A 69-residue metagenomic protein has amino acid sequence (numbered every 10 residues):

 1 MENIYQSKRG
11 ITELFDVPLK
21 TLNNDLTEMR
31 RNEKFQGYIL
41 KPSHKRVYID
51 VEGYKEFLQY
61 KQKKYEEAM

Functional and structural regions predicted by a protein language model:
M1-E2: Short helix-capping/hinge SLiMs at alpha-helix to coil transitions
Y5-Q6: Residue-level signal for the short linker/turn that defines the boundary of a DNA-recognition helix
R9, T27-R31, K63: Residue-level detection of the helix-turn-helix DNA-binding "recognition helix"
R9-T12, Y54: Generic alpha-helical hydrophobic packing signal
L14-V51: Major-groove DNA-recognition helix of helix-turn-helix-type DNA-binding domains
V51-M69: A short, Lys/Arg-enriched interface patch at domain edges and termini
